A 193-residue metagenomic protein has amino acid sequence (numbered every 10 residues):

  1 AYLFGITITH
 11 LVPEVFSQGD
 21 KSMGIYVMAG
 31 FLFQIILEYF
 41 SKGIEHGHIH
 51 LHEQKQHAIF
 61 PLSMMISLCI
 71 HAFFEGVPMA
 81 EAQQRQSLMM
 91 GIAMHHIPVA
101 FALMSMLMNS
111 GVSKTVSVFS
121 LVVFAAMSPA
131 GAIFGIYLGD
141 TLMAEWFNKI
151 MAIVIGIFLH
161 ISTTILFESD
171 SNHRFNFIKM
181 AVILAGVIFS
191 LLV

Functional and structural regions predicted by a protein language model:
A1-V193: Intrinsically disordered, metal-sensing/regulatory segments
